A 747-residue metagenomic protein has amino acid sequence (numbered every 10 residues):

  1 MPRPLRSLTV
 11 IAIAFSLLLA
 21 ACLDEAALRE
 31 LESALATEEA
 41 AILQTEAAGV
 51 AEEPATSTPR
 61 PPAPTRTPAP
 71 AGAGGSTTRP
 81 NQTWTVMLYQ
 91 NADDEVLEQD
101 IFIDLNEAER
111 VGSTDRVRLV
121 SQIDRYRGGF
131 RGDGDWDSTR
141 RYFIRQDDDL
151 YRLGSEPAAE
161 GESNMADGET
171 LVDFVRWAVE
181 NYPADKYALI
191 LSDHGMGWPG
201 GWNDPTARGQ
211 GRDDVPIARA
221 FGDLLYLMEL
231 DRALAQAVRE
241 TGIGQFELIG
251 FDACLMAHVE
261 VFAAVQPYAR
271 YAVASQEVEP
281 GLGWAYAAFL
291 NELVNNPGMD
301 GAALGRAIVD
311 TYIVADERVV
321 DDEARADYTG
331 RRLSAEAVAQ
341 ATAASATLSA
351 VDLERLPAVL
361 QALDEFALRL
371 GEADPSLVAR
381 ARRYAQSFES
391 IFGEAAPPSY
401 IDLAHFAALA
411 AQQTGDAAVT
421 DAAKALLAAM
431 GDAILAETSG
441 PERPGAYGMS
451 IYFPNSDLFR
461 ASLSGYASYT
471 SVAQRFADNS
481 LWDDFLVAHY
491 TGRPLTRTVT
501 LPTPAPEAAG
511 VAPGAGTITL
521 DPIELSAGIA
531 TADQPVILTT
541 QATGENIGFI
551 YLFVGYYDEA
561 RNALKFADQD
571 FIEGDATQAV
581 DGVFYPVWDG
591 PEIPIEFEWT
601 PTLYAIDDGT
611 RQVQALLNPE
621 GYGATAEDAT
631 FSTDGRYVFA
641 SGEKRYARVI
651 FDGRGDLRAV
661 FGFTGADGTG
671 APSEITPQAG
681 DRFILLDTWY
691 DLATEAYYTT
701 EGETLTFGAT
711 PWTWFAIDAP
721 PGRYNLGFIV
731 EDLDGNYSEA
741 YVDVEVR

Functional and structural regions predicted by a protein language model:
M1-T9: Bacterial N-terminal signal peptides that target proteins for export
I13, L17, C22-T77, T503: Ser/Thr-rich, Proline-interspersed low-complexity disordered segments
E32, E39, F102-L105, E109 (+4 more regions): Extracytoplasmic/secreted envelope proteins and their assembly/folding machinery, especially bacterial periplasmic
R66-A184: N-terminal extension/subdomain marker
G72, S76-R79, D204-A207, G211-R747: Terminal, contiguous helix-loop blocks that mediate binding/assembly
T85-Y89, R118-I123, Y187-L191, E247-F251 (+2 more regions): Structural recognition of the beta-strand scaffold that forms the well-ordered cores of secreted hydrolase catalytic
D93-V96, D193-P199, G250, C254-H258: Gly/Ser/Thr-rich loops at beta-strand to alpha-helix junctions that form or flank small-molecule/cofactor-binding
Q99-I101, R131-G134, P199-D204, V261-F262 (+1 more regions): Short, solvent-exposed loop/turn and secondary-structure capping segments
